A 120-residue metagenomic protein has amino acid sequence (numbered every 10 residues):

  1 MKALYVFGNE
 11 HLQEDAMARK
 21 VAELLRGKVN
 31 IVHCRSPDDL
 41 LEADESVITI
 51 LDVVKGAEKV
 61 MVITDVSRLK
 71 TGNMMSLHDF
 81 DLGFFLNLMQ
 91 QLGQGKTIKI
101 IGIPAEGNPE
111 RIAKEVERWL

Functional and structural regions predicted by a protein language model:
M1-L120: N-terminal catalytic or cofactor-binding beta/alpha core of small enzyme domains
